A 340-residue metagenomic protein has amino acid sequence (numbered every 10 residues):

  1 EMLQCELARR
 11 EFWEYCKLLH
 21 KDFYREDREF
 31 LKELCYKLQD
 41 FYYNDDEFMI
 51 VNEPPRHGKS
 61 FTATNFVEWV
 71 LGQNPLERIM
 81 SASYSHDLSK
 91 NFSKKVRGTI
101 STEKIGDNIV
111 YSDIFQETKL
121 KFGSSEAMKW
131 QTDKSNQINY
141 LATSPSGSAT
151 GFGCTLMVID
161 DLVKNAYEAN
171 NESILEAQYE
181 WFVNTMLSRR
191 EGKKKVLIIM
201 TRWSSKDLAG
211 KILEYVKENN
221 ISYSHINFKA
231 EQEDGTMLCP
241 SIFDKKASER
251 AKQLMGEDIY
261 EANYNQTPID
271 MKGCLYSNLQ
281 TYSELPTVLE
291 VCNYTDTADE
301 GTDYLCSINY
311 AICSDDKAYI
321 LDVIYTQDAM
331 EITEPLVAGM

Functional and structural regions predicted by a protein language model:
E1-E47: N-terminal accessory segments
D46-F66: Walker A/P-loop
A82-A149: Conserved nucleotide-state-sensing and coupling region of NTP-binding domains
E126-N184: Conserved RecA-like ASCE ATPase "motif II neighborhood" in helicase/translocase motors
N139-S144, V288-E300: Two-metal-ion RNase H-like nuclease active-site motif
N170-D234: ASCE P-loop NTPase helicase motor core
G235-T295: ATPase catalytic-site recognition across NTP-hydrolyzing enzymes
N309-M340: Nucleic-acid-processing active sites and adjacent nucleic-acid-binding tracks, predominantly divalent metal-dependent
